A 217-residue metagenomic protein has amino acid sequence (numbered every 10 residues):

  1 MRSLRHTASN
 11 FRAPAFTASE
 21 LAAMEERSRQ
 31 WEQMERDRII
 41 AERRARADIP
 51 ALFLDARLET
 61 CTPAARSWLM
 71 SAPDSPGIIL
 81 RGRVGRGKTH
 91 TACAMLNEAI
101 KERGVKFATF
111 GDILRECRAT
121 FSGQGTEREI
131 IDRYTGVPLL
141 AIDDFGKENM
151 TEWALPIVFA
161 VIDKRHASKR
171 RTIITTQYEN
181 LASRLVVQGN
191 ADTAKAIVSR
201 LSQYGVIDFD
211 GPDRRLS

Functional and structural regions predicted by a protein language model:
M1-S67, I207, S217: A short, basic N-terminal segment
R66-L69, R83, L96-G136, N149-E152 (+1 more regions): Short glycine-rich substrate-engagement loop in P-loop NTPases that contacts/grips substrate
P73-D74, Y134-V137, R165-K169: Short loop/turn elements that form and flank the Walker-type P-loop nucleotide-binding site in RecA-like NTPase cores
D74-C93: Walker A/P-loop nucleotide-binding motif
S75-I79, G104-V105, L139, R171-I173: Residue-level preference for the first positions of well-ordered beta-strands
R103, I113-F121, F145-S217: Replace "adjacent to P-loop NTPase cores in ATP/GTP-dependent enzymes" with "adjacent to NTP-binding cores
